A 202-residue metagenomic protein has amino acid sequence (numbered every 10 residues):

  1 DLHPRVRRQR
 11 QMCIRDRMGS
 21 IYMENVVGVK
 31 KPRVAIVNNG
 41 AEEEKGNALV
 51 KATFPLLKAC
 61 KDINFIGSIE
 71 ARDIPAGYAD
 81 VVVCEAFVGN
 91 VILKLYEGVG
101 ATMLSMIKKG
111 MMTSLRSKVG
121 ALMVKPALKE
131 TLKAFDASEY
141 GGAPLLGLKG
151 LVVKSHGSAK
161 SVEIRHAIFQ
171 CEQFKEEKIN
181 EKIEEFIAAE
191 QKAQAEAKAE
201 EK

Functional and structural regions predicted by a protein language model:
D1, E44-K45, V162: Residues that form or flank phosphate/diphosphate-binding pockets in enzymes that use nucleotide phosphates
D1-R10, I14: Single conserved hydrophobic/aromatic residue that forms the stacking wall/gate of nucleotide- or nucleobase-binding
R5, G28, P75: Conserved catalytic network of the ASCE P-loop NTPase/AAA+ motor domain
Q11, R15-A71, D80-V81: Glycine-rich phosphate/diphosphate-binding loop of Rossmann-like nucleotide-binding domains
S68-A76, E139-Y140: Glycine-rich oxoanion-binding loops at beta->alpha junctions
Y78-V82, A86-E196: Glycine-rich phosphate/nucleotide-binding loop
E196-K202: Short acidic DE-rich linear segments
